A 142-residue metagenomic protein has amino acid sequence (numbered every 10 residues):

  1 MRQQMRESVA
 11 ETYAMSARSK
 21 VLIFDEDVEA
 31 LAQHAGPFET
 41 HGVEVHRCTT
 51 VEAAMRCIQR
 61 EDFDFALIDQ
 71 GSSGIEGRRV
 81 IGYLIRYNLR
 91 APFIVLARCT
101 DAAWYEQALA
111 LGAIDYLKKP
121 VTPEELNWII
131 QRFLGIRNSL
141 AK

Functional and structural regions predicted by a protein language model:
M1-A35, E124-K142: Non-catalytic signal-transmission and effector/linker regions of two-component phosphorelay proteins
G36-H41, C57, Q107, I129: Alpha-helical interaction/dimerization surfaces of two-component signaling modules
R47-F65, D69-I75: Acidic, metal-coordinating helix/loop segments flanking the phosphotransfer/catalytic sites of two-component signaling
R78-R90: Short amphipathic alpha-helix used as the core "switch/output" element in two-component signaling
R79, T100-D115: Alpha4 helix (beta4-alpha4-beta5 surface) of REC/receiver domains from two-component response regulators
K119: A Lys-centered signature of the CheY-like receiver
